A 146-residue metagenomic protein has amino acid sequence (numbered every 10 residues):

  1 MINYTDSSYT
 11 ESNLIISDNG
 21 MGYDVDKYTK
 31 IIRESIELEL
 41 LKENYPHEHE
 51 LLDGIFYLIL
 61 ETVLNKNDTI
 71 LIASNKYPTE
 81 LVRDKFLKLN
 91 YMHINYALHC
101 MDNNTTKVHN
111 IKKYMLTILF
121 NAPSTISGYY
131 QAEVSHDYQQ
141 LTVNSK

Functional and structural regions predicted by a protein language model:
M1-K66, K146: Charged low-complexity intrinsically disordered patches
Y4, Y9, Y23, Y28 (+8 more regions): Sequence-level detector for tyrosine residue identity
N19, R33, E37, I72-T79 (+3 more regions): A generic structural signal for ordered alpha-helices
I55-K66, A73-K88, M101: Amphipathic alpha-helical segments that form the core helices of the histone-fold
T79-K146: Short, cationic/aromatic linear interface patches that serve as DNA/RNA-contacting surfaces or protein-partner docking
